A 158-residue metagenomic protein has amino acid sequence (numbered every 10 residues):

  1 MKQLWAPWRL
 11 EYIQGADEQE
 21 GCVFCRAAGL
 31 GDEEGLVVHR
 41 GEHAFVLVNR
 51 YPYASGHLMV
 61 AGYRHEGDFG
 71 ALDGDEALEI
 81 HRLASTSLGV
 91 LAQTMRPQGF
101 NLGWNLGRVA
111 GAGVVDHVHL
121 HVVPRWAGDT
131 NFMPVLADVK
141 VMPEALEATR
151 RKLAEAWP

Functional and structural regions predicted by a protein language model:
M1-P158: HIT superfamily nucleotide-processing domains
